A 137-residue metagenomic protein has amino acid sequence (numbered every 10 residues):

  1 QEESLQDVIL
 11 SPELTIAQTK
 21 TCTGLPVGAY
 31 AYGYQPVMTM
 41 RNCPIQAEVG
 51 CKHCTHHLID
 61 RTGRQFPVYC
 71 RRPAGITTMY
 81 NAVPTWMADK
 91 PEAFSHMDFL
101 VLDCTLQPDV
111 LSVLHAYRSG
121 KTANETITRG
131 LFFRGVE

Functional and structural regions predicted by a protein language model:
Q1-E137: Active-site pocket-lining/capping segments in soluble small-molecule metabolic enzymes
